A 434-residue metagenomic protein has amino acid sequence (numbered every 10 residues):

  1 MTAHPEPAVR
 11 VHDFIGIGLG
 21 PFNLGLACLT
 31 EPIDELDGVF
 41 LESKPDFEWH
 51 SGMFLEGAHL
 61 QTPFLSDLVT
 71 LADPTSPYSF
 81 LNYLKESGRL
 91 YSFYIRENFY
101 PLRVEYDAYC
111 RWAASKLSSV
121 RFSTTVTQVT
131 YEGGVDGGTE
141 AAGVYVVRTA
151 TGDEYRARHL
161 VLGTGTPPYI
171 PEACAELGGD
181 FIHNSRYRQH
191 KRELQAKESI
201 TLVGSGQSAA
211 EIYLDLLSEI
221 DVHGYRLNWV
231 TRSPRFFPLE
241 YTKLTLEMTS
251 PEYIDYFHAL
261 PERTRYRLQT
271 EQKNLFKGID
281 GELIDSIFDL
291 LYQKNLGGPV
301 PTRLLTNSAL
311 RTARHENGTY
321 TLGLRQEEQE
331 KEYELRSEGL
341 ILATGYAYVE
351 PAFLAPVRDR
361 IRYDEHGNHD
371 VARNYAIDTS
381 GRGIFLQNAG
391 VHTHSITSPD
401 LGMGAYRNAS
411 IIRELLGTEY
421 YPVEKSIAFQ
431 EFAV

Functional and structural regions predicted by a protein language model:
M1-P45, W49, F93-Q207, E211-V434: Flavin (primarily FAD) cofactor-binding/catalytic cores of flavoenzymes
F54, T62-P63, L68, A72 (+1 more regions): Extended charged low-complexity segments that act as oligomerization/scaffolding linkers
L55-L60, L244-M248: Short, hinge-like loop/turn segments at secondary-structure boundaries
L71-V104: A conserved beta-strand/loop capping segment in the N-terminal third of enzymes that catalyze redox or closely related
